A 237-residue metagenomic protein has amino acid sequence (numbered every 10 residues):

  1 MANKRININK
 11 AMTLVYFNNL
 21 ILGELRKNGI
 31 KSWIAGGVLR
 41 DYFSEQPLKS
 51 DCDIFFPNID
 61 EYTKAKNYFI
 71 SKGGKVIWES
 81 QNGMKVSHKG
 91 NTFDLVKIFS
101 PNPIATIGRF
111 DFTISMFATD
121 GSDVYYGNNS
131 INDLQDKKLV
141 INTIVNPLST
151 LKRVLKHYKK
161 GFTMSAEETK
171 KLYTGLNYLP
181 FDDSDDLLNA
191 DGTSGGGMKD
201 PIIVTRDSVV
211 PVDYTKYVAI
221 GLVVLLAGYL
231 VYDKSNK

Functional and structural regions predicted by a protein language model:
M1-V204: Catalytic cores of the polymerase beta-like nucleotidyltransferase superfamily and closely associated nucleotide
R206-S208: Long, compositionally biased stalk/linker segments that flank transmembrane helices or precede globular domains
V210-N236: Single-pass alpha-helical membrane anchors
